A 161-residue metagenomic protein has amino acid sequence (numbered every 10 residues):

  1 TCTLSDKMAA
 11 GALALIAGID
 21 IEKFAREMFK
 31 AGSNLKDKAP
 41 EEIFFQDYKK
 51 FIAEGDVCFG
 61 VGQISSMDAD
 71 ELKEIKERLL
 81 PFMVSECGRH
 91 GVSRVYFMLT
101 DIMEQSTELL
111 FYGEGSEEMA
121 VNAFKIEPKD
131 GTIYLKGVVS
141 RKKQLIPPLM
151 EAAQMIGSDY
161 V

Functional and structural regions predicted by a protein language model:
T1-L4: Acidic, Mg2+-coordinating catalytic module of metal-dependent nucleases/exonucleases that use a two-metal-ion mechanism
D6-V161: C-terminal accessory domains and tails appended to enzymatic cores
